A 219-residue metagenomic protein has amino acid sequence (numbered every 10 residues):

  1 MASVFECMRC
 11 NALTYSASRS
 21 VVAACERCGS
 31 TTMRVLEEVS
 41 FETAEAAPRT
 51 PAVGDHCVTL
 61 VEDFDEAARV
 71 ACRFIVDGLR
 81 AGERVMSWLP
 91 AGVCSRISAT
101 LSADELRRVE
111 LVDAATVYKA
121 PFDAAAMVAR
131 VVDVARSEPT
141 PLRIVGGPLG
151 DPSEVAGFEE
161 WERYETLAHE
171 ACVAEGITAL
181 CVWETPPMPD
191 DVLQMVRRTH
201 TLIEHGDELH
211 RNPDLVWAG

Functional and structural regions predicted by a protein language model:
V4, V22: Residues immediately within or flanking Cys/His clusters that coordinate Zn2+ in small zinc-binding modules
C7: Conserved catalytic Walker-motif region of ABC-type ATPase nucleotide-binding domains
N11, C28-G29: Cys/His-coordinated zinc-binding microdomains
N11-T14, F41-G219: Non-catalytic regulatory/interaction regions at protein termini and inter-domain linkers
S16-A17, R34-V35: Short, non-ligating residues that shape and space the ligands of small metal-coordination modules and catalytic
A23-R27: A short, charged, amphipathic alpha-helix used as a generic interaction element across diverse proteins
T32-M33, E42: Defense-system signaling and execution modules centered on TIR/cGAS-STING-like, death/scaffold domains and their
